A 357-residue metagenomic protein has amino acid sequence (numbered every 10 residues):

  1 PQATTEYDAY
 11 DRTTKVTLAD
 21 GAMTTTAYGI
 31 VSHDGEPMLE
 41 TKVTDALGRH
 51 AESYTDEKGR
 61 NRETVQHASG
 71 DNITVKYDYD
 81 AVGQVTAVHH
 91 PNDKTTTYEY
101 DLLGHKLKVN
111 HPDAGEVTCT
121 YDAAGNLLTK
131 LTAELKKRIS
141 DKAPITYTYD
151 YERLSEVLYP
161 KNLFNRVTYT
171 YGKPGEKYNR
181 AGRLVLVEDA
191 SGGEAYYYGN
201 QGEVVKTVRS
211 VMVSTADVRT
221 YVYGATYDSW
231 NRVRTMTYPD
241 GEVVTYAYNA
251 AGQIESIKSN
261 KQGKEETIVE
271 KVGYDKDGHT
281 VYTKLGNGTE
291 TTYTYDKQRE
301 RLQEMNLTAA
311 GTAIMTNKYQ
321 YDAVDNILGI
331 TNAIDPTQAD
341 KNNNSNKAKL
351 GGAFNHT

Functional and structural regions predicted by a protein language model:
P1-T357: Beta-strand elements of repeat-based all-beta scaffolds
